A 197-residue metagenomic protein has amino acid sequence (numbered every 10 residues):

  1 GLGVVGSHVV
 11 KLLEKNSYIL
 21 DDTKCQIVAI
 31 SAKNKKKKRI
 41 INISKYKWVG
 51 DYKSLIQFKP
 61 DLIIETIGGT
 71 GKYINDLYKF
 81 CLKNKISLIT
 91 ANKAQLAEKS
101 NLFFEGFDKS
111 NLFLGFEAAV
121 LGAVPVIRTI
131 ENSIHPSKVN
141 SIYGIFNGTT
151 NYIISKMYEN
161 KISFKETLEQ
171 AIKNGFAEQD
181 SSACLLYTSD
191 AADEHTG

Functional and structural regions predicted by a protein language model:
L2: Glycine-rich Rossmann-fold phosphate-binding loop(s) that bind the pyrophosphate of adenine dinucleotide cofactors
G6: N-terminal Rossmann-fold NAD(P) dinucleotide-binding loop
L20-I40: NAD(P)-binding Rossmann-fold cofactor-contacting core
K47-D51: Short acidic-hydrophobic, aromatic-tinged amphipathic segments that line or gate anion-handling sites
Y52-F58, L62, T66, T70-T90: Rossmann-fold NAD(P) dinucleotide-binding segment
K93-L114: Rossmann-fold NAD(P)-binding glycine/threonine-rich loop
N132-L185: Conserved anion/nucleotide-ligand pocket segment
Y187-G197: Single conserved hydrophobic/aromatic residue that forms the stacking wall/gate of nucleotide- or nucleobase-binding
